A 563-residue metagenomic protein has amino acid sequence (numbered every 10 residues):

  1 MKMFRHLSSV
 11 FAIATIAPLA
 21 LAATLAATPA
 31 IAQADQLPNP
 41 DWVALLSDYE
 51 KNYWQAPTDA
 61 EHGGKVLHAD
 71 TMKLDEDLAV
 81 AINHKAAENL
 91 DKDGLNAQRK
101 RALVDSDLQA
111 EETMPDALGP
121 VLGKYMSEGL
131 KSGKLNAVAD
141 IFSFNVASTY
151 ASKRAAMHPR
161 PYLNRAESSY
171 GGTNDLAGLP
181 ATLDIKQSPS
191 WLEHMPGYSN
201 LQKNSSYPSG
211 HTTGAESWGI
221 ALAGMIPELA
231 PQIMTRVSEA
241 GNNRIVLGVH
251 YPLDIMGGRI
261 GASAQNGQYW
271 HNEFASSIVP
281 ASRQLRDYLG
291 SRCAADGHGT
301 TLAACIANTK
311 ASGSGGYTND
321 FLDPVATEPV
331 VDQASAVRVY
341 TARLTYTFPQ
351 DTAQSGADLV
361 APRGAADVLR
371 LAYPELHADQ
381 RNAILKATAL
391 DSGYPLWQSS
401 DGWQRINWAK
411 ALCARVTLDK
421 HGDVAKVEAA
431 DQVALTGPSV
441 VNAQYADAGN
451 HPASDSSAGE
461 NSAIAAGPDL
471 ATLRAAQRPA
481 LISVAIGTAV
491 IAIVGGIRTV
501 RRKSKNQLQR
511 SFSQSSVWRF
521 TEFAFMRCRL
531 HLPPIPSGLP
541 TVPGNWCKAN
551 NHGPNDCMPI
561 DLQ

Functional and structural regions predicted by a protein language model:
M1-A32, L481-T499: Secretory targeting and sorting signals
D35-V246, P280, S291, G315-H451 (+4 more regions): Hydrophobic alpha-helical bundle signature of multipass membrane enzymes
H211-A215, N242-S282: Alpha-helical transmembrane segments that form the membrane-embedded catalytic/substrate-binding core of multi-pass
P280-G297: Extended charged low-complexity segments that act as oligomerization/scaffolding linkers
P452-R498: C-terminal cell-surface addressing/anchoring modules of secreted/extracellular proteins
A453, T521-A524, T541, A549: Ala/Thr-enriched low-complexity intrinsically disordered regions
V490-C528, L532: C-terminal membrane-anchoring or membrane-association module
